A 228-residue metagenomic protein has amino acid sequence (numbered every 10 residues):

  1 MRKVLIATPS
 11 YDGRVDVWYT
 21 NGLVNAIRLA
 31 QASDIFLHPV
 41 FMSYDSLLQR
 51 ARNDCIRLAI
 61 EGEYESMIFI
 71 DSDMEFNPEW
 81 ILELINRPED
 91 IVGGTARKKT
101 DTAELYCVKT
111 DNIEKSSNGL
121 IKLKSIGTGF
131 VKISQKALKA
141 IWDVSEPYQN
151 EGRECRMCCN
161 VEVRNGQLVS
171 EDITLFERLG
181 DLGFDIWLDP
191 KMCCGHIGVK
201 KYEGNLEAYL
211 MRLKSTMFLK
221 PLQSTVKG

Functional and structural regions predicted by a protein language model:
M1, S145-G228: C-terminal catalytic/acceptor-binding lobe
M1-S46, R50: N-proximal low-complexity "stem/linker" segments adjacent to membrane-targeting elements
V4, P9, A26-A30, D45 (+6 more regions): Polar low-complexity intrinsically disordered regions
G22-N25, D54, E83, T174: Alpha-helical elements of Rossmann-like donor-binding domains used by nucleotide-donor carbohydrate transfer enzymes
N53-S66: Active-site nucleotide-sugar/metal-binding loop of Leloir-type enzymes
I56, N77-N160: Conserved catalytic core of nucleotide-sugar-dependent glycosyltransferases
E63-E75: Short beta-strand-to-loop acidic/aromatic patch adjacent to the donor-nucleotide binding site
S66, D90-I91, I186: Short, Asp-centered acidic motifs that coordinate Mg2+ and/or phosphate in catalytic or ligand-binding sites
